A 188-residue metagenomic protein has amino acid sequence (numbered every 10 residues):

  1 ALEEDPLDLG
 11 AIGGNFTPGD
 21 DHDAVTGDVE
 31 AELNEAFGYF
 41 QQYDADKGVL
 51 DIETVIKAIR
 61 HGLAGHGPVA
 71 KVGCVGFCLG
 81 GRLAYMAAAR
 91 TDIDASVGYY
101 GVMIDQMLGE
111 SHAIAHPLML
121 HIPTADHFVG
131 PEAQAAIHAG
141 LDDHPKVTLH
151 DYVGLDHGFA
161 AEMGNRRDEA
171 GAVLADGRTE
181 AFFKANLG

Functional and structural regions predicted by a protein language model:
A1-G188: N-terminal cap/leader regions of alpha/beta-hydrolase-fold enzymes, predominantly small-molecule hydrolases
